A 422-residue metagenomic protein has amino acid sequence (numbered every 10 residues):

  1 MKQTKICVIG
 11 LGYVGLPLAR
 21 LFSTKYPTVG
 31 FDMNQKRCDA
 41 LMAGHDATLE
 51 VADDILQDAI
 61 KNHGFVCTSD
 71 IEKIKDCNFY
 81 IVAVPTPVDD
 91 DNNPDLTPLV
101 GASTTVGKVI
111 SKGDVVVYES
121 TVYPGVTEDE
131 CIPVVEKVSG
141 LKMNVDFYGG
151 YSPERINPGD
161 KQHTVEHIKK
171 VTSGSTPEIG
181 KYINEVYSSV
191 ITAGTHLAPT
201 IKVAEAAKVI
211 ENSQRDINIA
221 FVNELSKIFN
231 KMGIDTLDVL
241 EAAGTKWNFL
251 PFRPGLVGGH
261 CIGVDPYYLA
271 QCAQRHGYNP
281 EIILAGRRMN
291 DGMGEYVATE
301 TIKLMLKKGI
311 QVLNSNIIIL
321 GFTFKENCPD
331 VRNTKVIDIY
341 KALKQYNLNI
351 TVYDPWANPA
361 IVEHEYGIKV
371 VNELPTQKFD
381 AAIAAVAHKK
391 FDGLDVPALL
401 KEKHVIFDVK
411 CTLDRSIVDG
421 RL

Functional and structural regions predicted by a protein language model:
M1-L422: Structural/interface elements that position substrates and couple domains in central-metabolism enzymes
